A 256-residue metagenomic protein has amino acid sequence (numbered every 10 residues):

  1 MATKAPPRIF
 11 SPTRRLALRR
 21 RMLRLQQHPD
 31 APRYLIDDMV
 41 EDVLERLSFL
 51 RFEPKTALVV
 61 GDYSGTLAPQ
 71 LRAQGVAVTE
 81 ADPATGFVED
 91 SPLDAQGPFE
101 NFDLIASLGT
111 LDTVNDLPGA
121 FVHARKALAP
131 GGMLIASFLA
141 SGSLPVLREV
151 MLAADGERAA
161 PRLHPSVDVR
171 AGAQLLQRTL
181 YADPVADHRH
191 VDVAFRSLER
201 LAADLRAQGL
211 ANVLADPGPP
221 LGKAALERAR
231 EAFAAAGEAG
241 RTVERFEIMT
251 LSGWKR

Functional and structural regions predicted by a protein language model:
M1-E41: N-terminal, positively charged/glycine-rich alpha-helical extensions of SAM-dependent methyltransferases
P32, R189-R256: Conserved Class I S-adenosyl-L-methionine
Y34-K55, T66-Q70: Conserved alpha-helix/loop element of class I SAM-dependent methyltransferases that forms part of the SAM/SAH-binding
T79-Q96: Adenosine-cofactor binding site in Rossmann-like domains, unifying the SAM/SAH pocket of S-adenosylmethionine-dependent
L93-I105: A short acidic, Gly/Pro-enriched loop at the edge of an enzyme's catalytic core that lines a small-molecule cofactor
S107-T110: A short beta-strand submotif of the Rossmann-like class I SAM-dependent methyltransferase core that lines
P118-M133: A short glycine-rich, Lys/Arg-flanked "PGG" loop and its adjoining helix->strand segment in the class I
I135-L198, A211-P219: Conserved catalytic/acceptor-binding region of the Class I
